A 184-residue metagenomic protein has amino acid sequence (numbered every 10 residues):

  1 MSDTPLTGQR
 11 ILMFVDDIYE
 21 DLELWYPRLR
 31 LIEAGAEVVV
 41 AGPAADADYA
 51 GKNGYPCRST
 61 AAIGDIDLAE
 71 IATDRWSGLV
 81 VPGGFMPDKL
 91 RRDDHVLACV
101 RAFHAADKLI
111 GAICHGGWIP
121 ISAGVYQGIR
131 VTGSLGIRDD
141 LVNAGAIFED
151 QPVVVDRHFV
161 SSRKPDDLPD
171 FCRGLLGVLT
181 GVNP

Functional and structural regions predicted by a protein language model:
M1-A106, W118-R130, R138-P184: Extended, subdomain-level signal for the structured scaffold at the beginning of enzyme domains
L109: Active-site environment of divalent metal-dependent phosphoester hydrolases
A112-G116: Short, thiol/selenol-centered motifs that function as redox-active sites or metal-ligating centers
